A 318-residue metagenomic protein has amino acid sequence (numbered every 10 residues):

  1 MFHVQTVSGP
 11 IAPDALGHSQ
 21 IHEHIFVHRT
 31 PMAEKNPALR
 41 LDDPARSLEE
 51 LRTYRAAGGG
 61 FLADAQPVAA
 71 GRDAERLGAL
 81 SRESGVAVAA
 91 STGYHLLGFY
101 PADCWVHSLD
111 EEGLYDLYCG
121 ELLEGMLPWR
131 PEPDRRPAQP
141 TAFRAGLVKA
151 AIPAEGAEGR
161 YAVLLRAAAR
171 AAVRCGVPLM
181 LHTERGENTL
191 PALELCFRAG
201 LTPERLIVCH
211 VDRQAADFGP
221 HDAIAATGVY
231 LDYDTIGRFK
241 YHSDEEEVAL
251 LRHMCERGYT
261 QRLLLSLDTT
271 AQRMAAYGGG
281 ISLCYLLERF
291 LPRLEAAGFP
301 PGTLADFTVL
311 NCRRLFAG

Functional and structural regions predicted by a protein language model:
M1-M32: Replace "His-x-His-based motif
F2-G9, Y285-G318: Mid-to-C-terminal alpha-helical segments outside catalytic/metal-binding sites
G17-I21, F26, E34-A87, E112-F143: Alpha-helical scaffold segments that flank or form the walls of functional sites
H22, L62, Y94, A172 (+4 more regions): Divalent metal-coordination and catalytic microenvironments
R29-A33, A74, Y100, T189-L195 (+3 more regions): Histidine/acidic-residue-rich catalytic or RNA/ligand-binding cores of hydrolases and nuclease-related proteins
A79-R82, A87-A89, G93-P178, Y230 (+1 more regions): Active-site gating/metal-coordination segments in enzymes
A169, V173-H253, L263: Catalytic pocket-lining loop regions of alpha/beta-barrel enzymes, especially the amidohydrolase/enolase/GH5 lineages
M180, Y233-I236, Y259-G280, L304: Short acidic/histidine-rich active-site segments
